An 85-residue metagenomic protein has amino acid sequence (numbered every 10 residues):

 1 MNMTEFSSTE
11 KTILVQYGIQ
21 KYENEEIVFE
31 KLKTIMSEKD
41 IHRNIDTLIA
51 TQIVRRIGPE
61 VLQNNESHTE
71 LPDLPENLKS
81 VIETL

Functional and structural regions predicted by a protein language model:
M1-N2: Short, Lys/Arg-enriched N-terminal segments with co-localized hydrophobic residues within the first ~10-30 amino acids
E5-T34: Short amphipathic alpha-helical interface segments
T9, D40-R43, G58, D73: Non-catalytic recognition/regulatory regions in large multidomain proteins
I35-T51: Short amphipathic alpha-helical interaction segments
I49-V61: A short, conserved structural fragment
E60-T69: Minor-groove-contacting beta-hairpin "wing" of winged helix-turn-helix DNA-binding domains
H68-L85: Short, amphipathic alpha-helical interaction segments positioned at domain boundaries
